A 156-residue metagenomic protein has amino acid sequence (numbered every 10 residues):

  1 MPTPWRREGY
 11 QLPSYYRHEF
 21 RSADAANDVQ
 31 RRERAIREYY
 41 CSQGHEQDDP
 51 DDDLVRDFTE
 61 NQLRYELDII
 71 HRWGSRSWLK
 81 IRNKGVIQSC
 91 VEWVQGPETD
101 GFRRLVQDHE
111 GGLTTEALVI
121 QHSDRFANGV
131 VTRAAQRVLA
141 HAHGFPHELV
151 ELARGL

Functional and structural regions predicted by a protein language model:
M1, A26-V29, E38, I120 (+2 more regions): Compositionally biased non-globular segments, especially hydrophobic aliphatic-rich helices of signal peptides
P2-E19: Short amphipathic alpha-helical heptad-repeat segments
P13, V29, E33-R34, A153: Generic L/I/V-rich hydrophobic alpha-helical segments across diverse proteins
H18-Q30, H45: Charged, low-complexity interaction regions
E33-I70, R133-P146, V150: Charged, compositionally biased N-terminal leader segments and the immediate start of the first structured element
D68-G111: Amphipathic alpha-helical packing elements
G101-L156: Amphipathic alpha-helical binding modules
